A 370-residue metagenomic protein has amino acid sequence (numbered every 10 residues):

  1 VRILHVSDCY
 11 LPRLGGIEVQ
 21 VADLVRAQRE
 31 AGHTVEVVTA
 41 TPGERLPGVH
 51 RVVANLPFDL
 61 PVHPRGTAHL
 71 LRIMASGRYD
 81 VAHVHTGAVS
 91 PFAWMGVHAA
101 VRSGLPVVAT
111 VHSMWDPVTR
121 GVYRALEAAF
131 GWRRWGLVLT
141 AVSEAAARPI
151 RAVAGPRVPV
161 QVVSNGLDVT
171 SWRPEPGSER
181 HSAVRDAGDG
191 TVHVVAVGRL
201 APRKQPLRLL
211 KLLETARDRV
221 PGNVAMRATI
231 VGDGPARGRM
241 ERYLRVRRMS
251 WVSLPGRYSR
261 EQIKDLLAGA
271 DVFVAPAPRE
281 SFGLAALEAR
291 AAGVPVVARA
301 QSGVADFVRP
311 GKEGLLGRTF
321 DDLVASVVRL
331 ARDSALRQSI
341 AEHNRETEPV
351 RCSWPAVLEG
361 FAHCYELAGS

Functional and structural regions predicted by a protein language model:
L4, A183-E214: Conserved donor-binding/catalytic core segment of Leloir-type glycosyltransferases
A145, G166: Carbohydrate-associated surface elements
E241-Y258: Nucleotide-activated donor-binding/catalytic signature segment of Leloir-type glycosyltransferases, i.e., the conserved
R257-Y258, D265-A270: Short alpha-helical donor nucleotide-sugar binding micro-motif in glycosyltransferases
P278: Aromatic "clamp/platform" in nucleotide-sugar-dependent glycosyltransferases that forms part of the donor/acceptor
P295-A298: Short hydrophobic beta-strand element within catalytic cores of glycosyltransferases and related nucleotide-activated
P310-D321, R329-S334: Conserved acidic donor-binding segment of nucleotide-sugar-dependent glycosyltransferases
L336-R351: A short, well-ordered alpha-helix in the C-terminal region of glycosyltransferases
